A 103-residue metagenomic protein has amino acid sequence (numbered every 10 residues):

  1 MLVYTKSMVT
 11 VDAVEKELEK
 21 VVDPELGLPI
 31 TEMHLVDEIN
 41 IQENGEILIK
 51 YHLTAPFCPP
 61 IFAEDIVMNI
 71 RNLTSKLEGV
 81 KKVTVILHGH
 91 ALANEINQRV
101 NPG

Functional and structural regions predicted by a protein language model:
M1-G103: Domain-level signature for proteins that mediate thiol-based redox and metal-cofactor handling
